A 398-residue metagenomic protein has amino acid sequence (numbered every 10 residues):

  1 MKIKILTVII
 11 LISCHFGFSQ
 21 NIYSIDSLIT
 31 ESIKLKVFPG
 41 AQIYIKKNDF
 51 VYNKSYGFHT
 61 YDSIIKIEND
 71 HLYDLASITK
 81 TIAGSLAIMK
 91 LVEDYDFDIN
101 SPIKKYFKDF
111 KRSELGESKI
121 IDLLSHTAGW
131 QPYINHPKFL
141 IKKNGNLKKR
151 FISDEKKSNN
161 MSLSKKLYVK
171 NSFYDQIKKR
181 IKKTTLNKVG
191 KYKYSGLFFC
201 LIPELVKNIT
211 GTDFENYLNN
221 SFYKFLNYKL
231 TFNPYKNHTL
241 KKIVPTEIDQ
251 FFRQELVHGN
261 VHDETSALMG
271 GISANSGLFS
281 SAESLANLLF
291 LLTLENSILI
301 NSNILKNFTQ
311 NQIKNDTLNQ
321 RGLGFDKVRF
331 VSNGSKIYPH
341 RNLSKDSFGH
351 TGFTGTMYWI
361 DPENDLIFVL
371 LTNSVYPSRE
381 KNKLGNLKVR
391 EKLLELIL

Functional and structural regions predicted by a protein language model:
M1-S24: Bacterial Sec-dependent N-terminal signal peptides
I22-L75, D96, K179, D263 (+2 more regions): Short, conserved catalytic-motif segment at the N-terminal edge
I29, I43, N48, K80 (+9 more regions): Residue-level preference for non-acidic, small/hydrophobic
T30-S32, L72, Q312, N342-F348 (+1 more regions): Short, P/G- and charge-enriched loop/turn segments at secondary-structure junctions
E31-Q42, S63-L123, T184-F198, S273-S276 (+1 more regions): Short active-site loop at a secondary-structure junction that contains or immediately precedes the catalytic residue(s)
Q42-Y44, N53, D122-S125, Y358-W359 (+1 more regions): Structural recognition of the beta-strand scaffold that forms the well-ordered cores of secreted hydrolase catalytic
G116-K345: Short, surface-exposed loop or secondary-structure junction motifs that flank catalytic or metal-binding residues
H350-L398: Structured C-terminal helix/loop/strand segments within mature extracytoplasmic catalytic/sensor domains
